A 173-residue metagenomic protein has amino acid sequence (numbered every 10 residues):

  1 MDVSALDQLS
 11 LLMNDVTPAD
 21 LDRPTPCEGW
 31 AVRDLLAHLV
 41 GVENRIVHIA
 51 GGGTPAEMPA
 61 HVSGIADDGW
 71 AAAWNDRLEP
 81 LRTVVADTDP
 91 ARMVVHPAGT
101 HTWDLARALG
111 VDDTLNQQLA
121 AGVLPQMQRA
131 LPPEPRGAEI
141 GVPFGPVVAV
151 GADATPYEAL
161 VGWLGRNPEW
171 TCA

Functional and structural regions predicted by a protein language model:
M1: An anionic oxygen-ligand recognition environment, strongly enriched in 2H phosphoesterase
A5-L11, D15-E28, H48-I65, A72-A173: Structured surface interface patches that mediate subunit assembly and partner/cofactor docking
